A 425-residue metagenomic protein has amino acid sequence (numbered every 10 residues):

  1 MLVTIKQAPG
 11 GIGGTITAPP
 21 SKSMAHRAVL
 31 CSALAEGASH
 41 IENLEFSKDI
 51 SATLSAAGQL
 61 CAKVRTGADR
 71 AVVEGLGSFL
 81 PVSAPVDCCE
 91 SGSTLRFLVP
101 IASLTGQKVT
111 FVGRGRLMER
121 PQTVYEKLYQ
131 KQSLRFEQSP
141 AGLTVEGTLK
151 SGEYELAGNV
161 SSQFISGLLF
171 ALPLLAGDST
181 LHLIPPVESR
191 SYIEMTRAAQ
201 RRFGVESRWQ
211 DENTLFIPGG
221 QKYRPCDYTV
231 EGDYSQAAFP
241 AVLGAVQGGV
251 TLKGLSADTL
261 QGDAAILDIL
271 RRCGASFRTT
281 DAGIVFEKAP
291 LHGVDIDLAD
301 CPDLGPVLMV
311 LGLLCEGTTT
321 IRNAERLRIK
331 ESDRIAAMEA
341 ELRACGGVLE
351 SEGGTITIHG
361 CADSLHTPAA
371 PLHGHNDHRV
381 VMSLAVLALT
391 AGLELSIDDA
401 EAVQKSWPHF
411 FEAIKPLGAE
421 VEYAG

Functional and structural regions predicted by a protein language model:
M1-G425: Short, structured segments at the rim of ligand-binding sites
